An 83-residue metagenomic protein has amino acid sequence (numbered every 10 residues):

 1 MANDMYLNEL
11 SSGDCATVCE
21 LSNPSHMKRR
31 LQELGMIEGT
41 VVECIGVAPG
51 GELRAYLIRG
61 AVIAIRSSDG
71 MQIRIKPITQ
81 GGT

Functional and structural regions predicted by a protein language model:
H26-R30: Short alpha-helix capping/helix-loop boundary micro-motifs
T40-G46: A conserved acidic, glycine/proline-rich C-terminal tail/linker
G51-T83: C-terminal structural segments of small proteins and small subunits
